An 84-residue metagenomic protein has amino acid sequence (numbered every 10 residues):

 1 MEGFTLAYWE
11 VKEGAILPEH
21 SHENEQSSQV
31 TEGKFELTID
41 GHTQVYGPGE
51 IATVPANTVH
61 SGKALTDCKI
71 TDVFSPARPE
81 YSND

Functional and structural regions predicted by a protein language model:
M1-P18, V73: A short glycine-rich, His/Asp/Glu-containing loop-to-beta-strand
Y8-W9, L17-H22, K63, N83: Short histidine-centered beta-strand/loop micro-motifs that create catalytic or ligand/metal-coordination sites
E10-V11, H22-L37: Short, conserved beta-strand element in jelly-roll/cupin
S27, K34-E36, T43, V59 (+1 more regions): Structural motif
T31-E32, G47-P48, T66: A cytosolic small-molecule/anion-sensing beta-strand core signal
G41-A56: Short acidic-glycine-tyrosine-enriched beta hairpin
A56-E80: Ligand-binding loop in jelly-roll beta-barrel domains
